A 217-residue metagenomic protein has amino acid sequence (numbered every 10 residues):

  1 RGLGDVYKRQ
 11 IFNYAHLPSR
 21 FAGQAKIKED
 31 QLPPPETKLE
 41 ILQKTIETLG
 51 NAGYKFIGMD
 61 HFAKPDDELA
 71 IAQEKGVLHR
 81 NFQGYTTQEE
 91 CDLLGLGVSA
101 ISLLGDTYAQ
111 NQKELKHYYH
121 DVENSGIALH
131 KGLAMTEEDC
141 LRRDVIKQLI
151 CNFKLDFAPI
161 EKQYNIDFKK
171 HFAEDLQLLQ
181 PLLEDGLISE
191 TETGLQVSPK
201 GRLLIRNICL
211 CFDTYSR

Functional and structural regions predicted by a protein language model:
R1-I166: C-terminal scaffold of the Radical SAM
K147, A158, Q177-Q180, R206: A generic structural signal for well-ordered alpha-helical surface patches
F168-P181: Short amphipathic alpha-helical interaction segments
L183-T193: A short, conserved structural fragment
G194-S198: Minor-groove-contacting beta-hairpin "wing" of winged helix-turn-helix DNA-binding domains
K200-R217: Short, amphipathic alpha-helical interaction segments positioned at domain boundaries
